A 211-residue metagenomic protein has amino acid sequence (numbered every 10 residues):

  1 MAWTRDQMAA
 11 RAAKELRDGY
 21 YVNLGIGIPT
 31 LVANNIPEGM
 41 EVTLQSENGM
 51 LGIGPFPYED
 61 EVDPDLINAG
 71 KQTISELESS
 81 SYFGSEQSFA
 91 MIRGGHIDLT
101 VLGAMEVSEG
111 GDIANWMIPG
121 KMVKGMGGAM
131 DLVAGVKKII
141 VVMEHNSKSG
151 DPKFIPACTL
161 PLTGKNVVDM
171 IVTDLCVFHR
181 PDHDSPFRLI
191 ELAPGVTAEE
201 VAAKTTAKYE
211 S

Functional and structural regions predicted by a protein language model:
M1-L77: N-terminal active-site beta-alpha-beta segment that forms phosphate/nucleotide-binding and substrate-recognition loops
T4-Q7, Y58-S211: Conserved phosphate- and dinucleotide-binding cores of soluble alpha/beta proteins, encompassing both enzyme active
